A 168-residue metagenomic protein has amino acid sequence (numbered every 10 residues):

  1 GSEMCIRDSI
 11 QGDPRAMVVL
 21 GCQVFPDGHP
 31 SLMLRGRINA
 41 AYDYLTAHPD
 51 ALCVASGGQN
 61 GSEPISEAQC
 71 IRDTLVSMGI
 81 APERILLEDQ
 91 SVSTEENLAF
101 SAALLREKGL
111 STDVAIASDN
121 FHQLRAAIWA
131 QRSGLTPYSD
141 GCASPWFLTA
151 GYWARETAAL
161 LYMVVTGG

Functional and structural regions predicted by a protein language model:
G1-I6: Short, small-residue-biased leader/transition segments that mark boundaries at the very start of proteins
R7-R155: A structural signal for short, hydrophobic/glycine-enriched beta-strand patches
T149-G168: A transmembrane-helix-recognition feature enriched in membrane-embedded lipid enzymes and envelope glyco-/phospholipid
